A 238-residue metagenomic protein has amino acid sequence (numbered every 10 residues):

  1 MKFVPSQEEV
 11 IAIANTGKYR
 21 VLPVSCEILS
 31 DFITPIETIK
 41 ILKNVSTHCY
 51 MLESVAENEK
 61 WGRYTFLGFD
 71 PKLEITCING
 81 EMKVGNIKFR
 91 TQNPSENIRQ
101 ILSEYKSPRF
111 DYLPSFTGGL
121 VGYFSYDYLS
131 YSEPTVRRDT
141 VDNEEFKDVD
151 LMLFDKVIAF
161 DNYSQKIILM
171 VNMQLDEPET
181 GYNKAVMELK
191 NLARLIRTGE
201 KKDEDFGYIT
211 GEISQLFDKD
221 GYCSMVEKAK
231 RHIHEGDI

Functional and structural regions predicted by a protein language model:
M1-C49, S54-T91, Y126, S130-I238: Extended accessory regions or peripheral subdomains of proteins
S95-L113: FAD-binding glycine-rich core of flavoenzymes that anchor FAD
Y112-S115, V226-E227: Short hydrophobic "helix-edge" motifs at membrane interfaces and signal-peptide entry regions
